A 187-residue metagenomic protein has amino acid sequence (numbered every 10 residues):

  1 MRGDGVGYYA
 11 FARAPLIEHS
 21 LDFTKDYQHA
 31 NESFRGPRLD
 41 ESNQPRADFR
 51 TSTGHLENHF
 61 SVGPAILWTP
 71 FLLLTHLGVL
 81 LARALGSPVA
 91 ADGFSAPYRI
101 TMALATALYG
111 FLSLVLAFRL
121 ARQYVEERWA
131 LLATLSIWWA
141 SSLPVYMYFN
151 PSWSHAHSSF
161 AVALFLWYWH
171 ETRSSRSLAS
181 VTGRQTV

Functional and structural regions predicted by a protein language model:
M1-G3, Y146-A156: Membrane-interface catalytic loops of GT-C/OST-like multi-pass glycosylation enzymes that act
M1-R2, A10-D22, F34, L135-S142: Transmembrane signal-anchor helices characteristic of membrane glycosylation enzymes that use polyprenol
I17-L104: Interfacial juxtamembrane loops and adjacent helix segments that form the catalytic/substrate-binding surfaces
F60-P64, W68-T75, A96, I100-L116 (+4 more regions): Transmembrane alpha-helices of multi-pass, membrane-embedded glycan-processing enzymes that use lipid-linked
L80-D92, L112-S141, F160, R173-S180: Transmembrane-helix signature of polytopic, membrane-embedded enzymes that assemble or transfer cell-envelope glycans
F165-Q185: Membrane-interface transmembrane helices that cradle and orient dolichyl/undecaprenyl
